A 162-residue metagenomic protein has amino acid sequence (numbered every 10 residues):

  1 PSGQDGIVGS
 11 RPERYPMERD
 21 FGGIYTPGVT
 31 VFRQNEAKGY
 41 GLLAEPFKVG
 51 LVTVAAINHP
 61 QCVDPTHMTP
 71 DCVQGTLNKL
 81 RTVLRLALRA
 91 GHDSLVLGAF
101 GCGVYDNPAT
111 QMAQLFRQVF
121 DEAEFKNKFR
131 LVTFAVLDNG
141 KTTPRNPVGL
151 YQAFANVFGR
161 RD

Functional and structural regions predicted by a protein language model:
P1-L95, A99-D162: Macrodomain-like recognition of ADP-ribose-binding/processing modules
